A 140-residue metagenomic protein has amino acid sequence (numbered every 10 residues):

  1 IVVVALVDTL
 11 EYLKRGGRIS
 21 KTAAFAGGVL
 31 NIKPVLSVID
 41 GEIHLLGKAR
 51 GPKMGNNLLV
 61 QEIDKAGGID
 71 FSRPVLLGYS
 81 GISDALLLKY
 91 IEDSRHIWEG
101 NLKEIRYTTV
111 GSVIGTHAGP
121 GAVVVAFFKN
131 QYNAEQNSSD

Functional and structural regions predicted by a protein language model:
I1-D140: Mixed-charge interfacial surface used for oligomerization/domain docking and macromolecular partner engagement
